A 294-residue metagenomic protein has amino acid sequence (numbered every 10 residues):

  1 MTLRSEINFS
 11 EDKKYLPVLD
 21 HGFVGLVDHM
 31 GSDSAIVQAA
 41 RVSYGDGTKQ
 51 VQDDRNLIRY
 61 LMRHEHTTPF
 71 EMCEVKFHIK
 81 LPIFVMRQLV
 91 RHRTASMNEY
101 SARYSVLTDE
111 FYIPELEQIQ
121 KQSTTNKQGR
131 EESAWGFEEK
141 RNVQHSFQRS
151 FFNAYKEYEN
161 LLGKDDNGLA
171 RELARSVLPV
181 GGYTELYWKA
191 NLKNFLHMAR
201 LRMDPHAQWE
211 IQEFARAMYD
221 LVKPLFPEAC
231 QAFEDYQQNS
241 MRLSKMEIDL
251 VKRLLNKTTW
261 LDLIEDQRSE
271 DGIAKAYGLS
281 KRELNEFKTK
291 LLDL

Functional and structural regions predicted by a protein language model:
M1-L294: Family-specific signature for flavin-dependent thymidylate synthase
